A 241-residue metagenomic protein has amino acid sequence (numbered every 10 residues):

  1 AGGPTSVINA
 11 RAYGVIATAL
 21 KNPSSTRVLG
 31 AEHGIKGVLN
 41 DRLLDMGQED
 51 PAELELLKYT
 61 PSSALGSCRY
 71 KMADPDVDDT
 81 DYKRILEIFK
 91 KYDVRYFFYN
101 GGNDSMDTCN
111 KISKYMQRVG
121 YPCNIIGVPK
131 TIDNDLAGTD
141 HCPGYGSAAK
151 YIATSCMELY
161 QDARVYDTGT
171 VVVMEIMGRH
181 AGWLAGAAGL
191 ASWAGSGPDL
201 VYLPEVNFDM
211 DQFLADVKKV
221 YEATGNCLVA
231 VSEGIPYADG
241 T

Functional and structural regions predicted by a protein language model:
A1, H33, V128-K130, E233: Cofactor-binding loop segments of dinucleotide-utilizing enzymes, especially the Rossmann-like FAD- and NAD(P)+-binding
A1-R42: N-terminal phosphate-binding or glycine-rich loops at protein starts, especially the Walker A/P-loop of NTPases
G3-T5, N9, I16, C68 (+5 more regions): Gly/Ser/Thr-rich beta-alpha loop segments that engage phosphate groups in nucleotides
V28, I88, Y96-G101, D107-P122 (+2 more regions): Accessory alpha-helical/coil subdomains and C-terminal extensions that flank or cap enzyme catalytic cores
E32-V38, R69-K71, G102-S105, K130-N134 (+2 more regions): Acidic, glycine-rich active-site loops and adjacent beta-strand->loop/helix elements that engage anionic groups
N40-R95, D104-S105, P143-G146, K150 (+1 more regions): Glycine-rich oxoanion-binding loops at beta->alpha junctions
D133-H141: Glycine-rich, charge-decorated loop segments at or immediately adjacent to ligand/cofactor-binding or catalytic sites
